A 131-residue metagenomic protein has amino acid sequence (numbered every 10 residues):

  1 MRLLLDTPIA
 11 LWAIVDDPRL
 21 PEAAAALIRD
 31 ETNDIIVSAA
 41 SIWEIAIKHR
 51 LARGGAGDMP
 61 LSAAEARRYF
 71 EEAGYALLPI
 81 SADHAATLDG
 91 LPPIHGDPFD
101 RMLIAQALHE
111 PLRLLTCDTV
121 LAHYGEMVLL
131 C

Functional and structural regions predicted by a protein language model:
M1-V37, R53-R68, E110, V120-Y124 (+1 more regions): Short, well-structured N-terminal submotif of metal-dependent ribonuclease cores
I9, S41-I42, H84, L103 (+1 more regions): Alpha-helix capping/helix-boundary segments
V37-A40, I80: Short glycine/serine/threonine-enriched helix-capping/active-site loop that flanks the nucleotide-sugar donor pocket
I45: Phosphate/NTP-binding elements of NTP-utilizing enzymes
A56-A64, E71-C117, C131: Active-site neighborhoods of divalent-metal-dependent phosphate/nucleic-acid chemistry enzymes
D89, G125-E126: Phosphate-binding/catalytic loops
